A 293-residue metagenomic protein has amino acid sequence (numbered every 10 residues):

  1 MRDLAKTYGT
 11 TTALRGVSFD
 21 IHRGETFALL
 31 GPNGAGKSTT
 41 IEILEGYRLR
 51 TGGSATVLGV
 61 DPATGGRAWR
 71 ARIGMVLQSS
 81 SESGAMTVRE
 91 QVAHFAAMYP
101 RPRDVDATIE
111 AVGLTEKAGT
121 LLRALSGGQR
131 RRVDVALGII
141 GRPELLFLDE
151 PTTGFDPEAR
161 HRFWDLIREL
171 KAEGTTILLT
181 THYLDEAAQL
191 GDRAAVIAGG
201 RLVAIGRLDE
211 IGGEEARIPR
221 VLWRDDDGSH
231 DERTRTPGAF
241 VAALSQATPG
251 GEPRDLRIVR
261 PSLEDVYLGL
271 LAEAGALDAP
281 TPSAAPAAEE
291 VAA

Functional and structural regions predicted by a protein language model:
M1-L4: Conserved catalytic Walker-motif region of ABC-type ATPase nucleotide-binding domains
K6-L179, L184-A198, A204: ABC transporter nucleotide-binding domains
E210-A293: Short, charged/small-residue-rich alpha-helical element at the C-terminal edge of ABC transporter nucleotide-binding
